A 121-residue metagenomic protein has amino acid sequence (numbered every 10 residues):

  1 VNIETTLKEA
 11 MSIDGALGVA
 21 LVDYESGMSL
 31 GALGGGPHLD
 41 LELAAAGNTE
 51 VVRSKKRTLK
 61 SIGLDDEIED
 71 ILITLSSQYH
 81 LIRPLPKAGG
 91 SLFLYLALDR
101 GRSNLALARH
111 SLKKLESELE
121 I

Functional and structural regions predicted by a protein language model:
V1-I121: Non-catalytic interaction/Regulatory regions outside core domains
